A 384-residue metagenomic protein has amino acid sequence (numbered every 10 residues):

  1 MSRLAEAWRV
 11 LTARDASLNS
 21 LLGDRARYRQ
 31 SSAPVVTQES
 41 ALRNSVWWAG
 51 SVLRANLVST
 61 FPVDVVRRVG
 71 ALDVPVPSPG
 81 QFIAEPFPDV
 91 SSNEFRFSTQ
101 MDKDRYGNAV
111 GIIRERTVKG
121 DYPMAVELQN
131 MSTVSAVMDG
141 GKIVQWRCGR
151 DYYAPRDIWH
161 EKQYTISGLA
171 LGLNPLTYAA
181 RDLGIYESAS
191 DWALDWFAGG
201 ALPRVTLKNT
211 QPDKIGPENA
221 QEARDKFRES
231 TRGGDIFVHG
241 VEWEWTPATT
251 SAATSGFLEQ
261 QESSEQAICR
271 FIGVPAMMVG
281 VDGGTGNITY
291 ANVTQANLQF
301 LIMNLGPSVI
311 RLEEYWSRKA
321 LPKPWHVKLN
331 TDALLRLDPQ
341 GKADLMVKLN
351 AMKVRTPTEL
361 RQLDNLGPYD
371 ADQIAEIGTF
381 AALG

Functional and structural regions predicted by a protein language model:
M1-F257, Q261-S263, A267-R270, V274 (+4 more regions): Structured, contiguous alpha/beta core segments that scaffold functional sites
Q100-N108, S135, Q299-L334, A343 (+1 more regions): Divalent metal-cofactor coordination and adjacent catalytic microenvironments
E242-T246, D332-L337: Short proline/glycine- and acidic-rich turn/helix-capping motifs at secondary-structure junctions
A276-I288, E314-K323: Short acidic alpha-helical/loop segments enriched in Asp/Glu that coordinate divalent cations
R336-Q362: Periodic self-assembly scaffolds
